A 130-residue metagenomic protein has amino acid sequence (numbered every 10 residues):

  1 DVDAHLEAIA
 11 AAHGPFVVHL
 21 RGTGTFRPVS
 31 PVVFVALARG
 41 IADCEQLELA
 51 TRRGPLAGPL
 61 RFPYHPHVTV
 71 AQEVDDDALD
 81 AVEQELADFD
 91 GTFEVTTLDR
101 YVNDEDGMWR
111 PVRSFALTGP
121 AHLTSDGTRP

Functional and structural regions predicted by a protein language model:
D1-P130: Histidine-dependent nucleotide/RNA phosphoesterase domain, centered on the 2H-phosphoesterase fold with its duplicated
